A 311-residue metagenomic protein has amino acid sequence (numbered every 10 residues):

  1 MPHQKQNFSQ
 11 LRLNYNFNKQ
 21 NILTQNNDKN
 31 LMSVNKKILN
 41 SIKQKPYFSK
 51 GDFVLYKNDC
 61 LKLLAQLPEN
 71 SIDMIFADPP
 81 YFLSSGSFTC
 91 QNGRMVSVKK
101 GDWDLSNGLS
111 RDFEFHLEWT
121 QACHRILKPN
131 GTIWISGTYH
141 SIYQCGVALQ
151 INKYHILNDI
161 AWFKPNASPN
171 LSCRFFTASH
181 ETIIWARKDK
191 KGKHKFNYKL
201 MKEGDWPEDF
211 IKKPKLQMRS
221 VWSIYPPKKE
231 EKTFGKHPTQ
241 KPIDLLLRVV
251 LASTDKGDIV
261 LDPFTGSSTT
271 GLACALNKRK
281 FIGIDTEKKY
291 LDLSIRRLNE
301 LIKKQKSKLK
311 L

Functional and structural regions predicted by a protein language model:
M1-V34, N40-L293: Core catalytic lobe of class I
S41-K50, I295-L311: Short, conserved SAM-binding/catalytic segment of Class I S-adenosyl-L-methionine-dependent methyltransferases
